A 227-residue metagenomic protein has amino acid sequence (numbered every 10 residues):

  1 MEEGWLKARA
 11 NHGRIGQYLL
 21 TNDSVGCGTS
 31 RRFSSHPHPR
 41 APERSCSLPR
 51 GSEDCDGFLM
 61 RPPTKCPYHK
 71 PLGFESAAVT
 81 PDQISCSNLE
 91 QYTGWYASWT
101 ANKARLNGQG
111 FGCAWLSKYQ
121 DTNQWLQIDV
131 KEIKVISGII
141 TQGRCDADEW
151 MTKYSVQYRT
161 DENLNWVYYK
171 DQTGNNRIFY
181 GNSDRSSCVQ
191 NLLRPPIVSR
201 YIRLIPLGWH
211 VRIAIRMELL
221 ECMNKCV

Functional and structural regions predicted by a protein language model:
E2-K131, D171-N182, V227: Disordered, acidic Ser/Thr/Pro-rich linker "stalks" and the adjacent N-terminal cap of the next globular domain
I84, V135-D146, L204: A short beta-strand element within beta-rich, extracytoplasmic domains of secreted/secretory-pathway proteins
C86, Q91-T93, S137, N163 (+2 more regions): A broad, structure-centric signal for solvent-exposed, well-ordered loop/edge residues that line or flank functional
Q120-N123, D146-V227: Trp- and acidic/polar-enriched beta-sheet ligand-binding modules for extracellular glycan and matrix recognition
D121-Q124, K131-I140, V198-R200: Extended extracellular/luminal ectodomain segments enriched in beta-structured repeat modules
D129, I136-Q142, Y154, R159: Signature of small four-pass
